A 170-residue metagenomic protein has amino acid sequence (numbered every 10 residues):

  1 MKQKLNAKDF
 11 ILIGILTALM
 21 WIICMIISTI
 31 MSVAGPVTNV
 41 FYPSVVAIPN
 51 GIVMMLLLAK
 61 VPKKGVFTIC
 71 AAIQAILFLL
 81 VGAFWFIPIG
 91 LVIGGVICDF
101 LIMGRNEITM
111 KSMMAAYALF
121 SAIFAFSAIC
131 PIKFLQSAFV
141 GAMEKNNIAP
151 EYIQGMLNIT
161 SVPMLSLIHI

Functional and structural regions predicted by a protein language model:
K2-I69: Hydrophobic transmembrane alpha-helices
T17-M25, I73-V81, F120-I129: Aromatic-anchored segments of alpha-helical transmembrane domains
I22, L91-I129: Short helix-perturbing small/polar motifs within transmembrane alpha-helices
S28-V33, N39, Q74-I102: Interfacial aromatic-anchored transmembrane helix boundaries in multi-pass membrane proteins
S127-Y152: Juxtamembrane non-transmembrane "cap" segments at the membrane-aqueous interface of multi-pass membrane proteins
Q154-V162: Juxtamembrane membrane-water interface segments that cap and precede transmembrane helices
I168-I170: Conserved small/polar residues in nucleotide/adenosyl-binding loops
